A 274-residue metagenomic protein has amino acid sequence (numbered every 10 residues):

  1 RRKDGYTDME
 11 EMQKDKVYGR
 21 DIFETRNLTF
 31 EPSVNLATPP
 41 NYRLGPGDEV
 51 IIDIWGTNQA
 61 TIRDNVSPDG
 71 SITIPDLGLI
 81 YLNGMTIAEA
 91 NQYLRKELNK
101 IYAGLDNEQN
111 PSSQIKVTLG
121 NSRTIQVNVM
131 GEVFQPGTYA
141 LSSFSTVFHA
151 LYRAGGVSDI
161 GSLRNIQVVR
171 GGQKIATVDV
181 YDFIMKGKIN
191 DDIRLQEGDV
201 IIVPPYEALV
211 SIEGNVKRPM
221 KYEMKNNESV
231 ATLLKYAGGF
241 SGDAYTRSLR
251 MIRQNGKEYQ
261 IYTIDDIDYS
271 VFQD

Functional and structural regions predicted by a protein language model:
R1-D274: Ser/Thr/Pro/Gly-biased, low-complexity, turn-/loop-rich segments that often occur immediately after N-terminal
